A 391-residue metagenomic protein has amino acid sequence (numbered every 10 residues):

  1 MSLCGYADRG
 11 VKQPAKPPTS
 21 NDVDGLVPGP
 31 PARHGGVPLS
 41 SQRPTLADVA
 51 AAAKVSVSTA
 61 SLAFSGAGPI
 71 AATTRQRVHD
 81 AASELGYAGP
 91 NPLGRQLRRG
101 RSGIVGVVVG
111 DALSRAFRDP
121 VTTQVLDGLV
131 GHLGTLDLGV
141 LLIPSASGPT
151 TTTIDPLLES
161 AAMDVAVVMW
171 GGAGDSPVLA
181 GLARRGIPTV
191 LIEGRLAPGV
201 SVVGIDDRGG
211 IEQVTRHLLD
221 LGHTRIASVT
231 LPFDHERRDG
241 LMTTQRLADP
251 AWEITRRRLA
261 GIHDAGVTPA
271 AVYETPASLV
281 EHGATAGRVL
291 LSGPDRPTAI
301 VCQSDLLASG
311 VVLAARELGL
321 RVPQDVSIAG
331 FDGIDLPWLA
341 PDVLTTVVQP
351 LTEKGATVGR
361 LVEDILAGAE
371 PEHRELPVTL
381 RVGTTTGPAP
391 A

Functional and structural regions predicted by a protein language model:
M1-L39, E84, G131-T135, A183-A391: Bacterial carbohydrate/catabolite-sensing allosteric modules
M1-R101, P390-A391: N-terminal helix-turn-helix DNA-binding module of bacterial transcription factors
T59-S61, L97-S114, R225-L231, T243-A248: Short beta-strand segments enriched in small/hydrophobic residues
D80, A88-D155, V165, A260: Amphipathic helical "hinge" segments at domain boundaries
D111, A146-P149, M169-D175, R195 (+1 more regions): Short beta->alpha connector loops
T151-A162, A284-P294: Short, well-structured alpha-helical segments in soluble
D164-V167, A299: Short, Asp-centered acidic motifs that coordinate Mg2+ and/or phosphate in catalytic or ligand-binding sites
